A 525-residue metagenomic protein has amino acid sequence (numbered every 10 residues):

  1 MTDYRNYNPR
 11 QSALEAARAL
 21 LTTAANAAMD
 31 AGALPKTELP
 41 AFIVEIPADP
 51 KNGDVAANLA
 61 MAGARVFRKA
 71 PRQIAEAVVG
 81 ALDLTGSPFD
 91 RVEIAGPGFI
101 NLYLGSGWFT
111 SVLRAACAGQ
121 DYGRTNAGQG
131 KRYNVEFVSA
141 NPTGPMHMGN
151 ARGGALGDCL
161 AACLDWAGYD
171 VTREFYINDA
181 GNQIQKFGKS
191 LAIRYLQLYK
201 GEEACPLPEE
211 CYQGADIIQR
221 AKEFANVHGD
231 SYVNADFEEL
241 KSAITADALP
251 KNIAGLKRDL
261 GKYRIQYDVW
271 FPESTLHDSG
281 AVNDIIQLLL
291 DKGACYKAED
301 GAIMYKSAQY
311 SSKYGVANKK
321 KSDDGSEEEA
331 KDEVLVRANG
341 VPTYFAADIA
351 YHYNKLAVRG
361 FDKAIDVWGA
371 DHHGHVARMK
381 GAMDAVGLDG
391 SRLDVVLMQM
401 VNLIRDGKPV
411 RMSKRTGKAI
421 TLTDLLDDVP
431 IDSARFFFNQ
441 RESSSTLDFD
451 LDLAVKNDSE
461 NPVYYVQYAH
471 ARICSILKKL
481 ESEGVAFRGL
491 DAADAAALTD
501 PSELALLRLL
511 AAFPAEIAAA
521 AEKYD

Functional and structural regions predicted by a protein language model:
T2-T110, A118-G119, R124-D525: Non-catalytic interaction-recognition regions
